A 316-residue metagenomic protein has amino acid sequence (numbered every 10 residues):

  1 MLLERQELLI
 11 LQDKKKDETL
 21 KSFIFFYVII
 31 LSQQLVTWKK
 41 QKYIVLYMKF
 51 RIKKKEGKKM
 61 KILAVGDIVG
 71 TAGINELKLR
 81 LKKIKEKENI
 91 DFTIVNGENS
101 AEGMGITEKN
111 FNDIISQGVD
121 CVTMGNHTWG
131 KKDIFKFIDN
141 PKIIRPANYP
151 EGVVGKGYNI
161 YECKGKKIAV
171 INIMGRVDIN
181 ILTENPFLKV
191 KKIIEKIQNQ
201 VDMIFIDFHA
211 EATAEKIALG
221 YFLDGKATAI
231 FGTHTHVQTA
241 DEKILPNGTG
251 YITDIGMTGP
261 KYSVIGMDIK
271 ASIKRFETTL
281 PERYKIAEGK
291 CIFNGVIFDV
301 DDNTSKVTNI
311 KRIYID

Functional and structural regions predicted by a protein language model:
L2, L8, I29-I30, T37: A composition/secondary-structure signal for short, hydrophobic, low-basic-content segments with alpha-helix propensity
Q6, D13, Q33-V36, V45: Short amphipathic, helix-prone segments within low-complexity/disordered or flexible regions
L8, S22, Q34-L35, Q41 (+1 more regions): Cationic, low-complexity basic patches in intrinsically disordered or flexible, solvent-exposed regions
L8-L11, K16-Y27: N-terminal amphipathic/hydrophobic targeting modules at extreme N-termini, encompassing cleavable Sec/SRP-type signal
F23-S32, V45: Hydrophobic alpha-helical signal peptides and transmembrane signal-/tail-anchor segments that drive secretory-pathway
F50, G57-D316: Acidic, metal/ion-coordinating pockets
